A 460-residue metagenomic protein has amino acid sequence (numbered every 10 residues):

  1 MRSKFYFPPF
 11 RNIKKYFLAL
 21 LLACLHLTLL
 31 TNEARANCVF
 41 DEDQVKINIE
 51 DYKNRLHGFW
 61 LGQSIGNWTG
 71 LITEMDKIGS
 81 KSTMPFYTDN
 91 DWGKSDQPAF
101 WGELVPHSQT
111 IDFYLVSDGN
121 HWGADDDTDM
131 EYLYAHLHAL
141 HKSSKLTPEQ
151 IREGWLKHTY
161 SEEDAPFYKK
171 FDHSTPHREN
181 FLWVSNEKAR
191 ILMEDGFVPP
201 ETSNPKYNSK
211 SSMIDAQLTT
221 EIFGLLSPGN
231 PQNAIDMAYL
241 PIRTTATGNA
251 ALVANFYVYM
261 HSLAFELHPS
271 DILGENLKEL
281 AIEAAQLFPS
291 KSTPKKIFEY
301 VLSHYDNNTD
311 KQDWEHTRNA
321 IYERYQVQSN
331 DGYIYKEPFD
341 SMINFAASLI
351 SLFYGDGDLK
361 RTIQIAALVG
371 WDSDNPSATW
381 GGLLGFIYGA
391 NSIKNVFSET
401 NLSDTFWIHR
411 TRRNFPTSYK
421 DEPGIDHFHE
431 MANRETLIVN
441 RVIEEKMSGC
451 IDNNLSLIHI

Functional and structural regions predicted by a protein language model:
M1-I13: N-terminal secretory signal peptides that target proteins for export/translocation
L18-T28: Bacterial N-terminal signal peptides
T31-A36: Boundary at the C-terminal end of the N-terminal hydrophobic targeting segment
I47, S185-M213, T220-P231, Y239-T244 (+1 more regions): Accessory "access/gating" subregions that flank catalytic or transport cores
L61, N120-D126, M130, A135-A254: Active-site cavity-forming subdomains of large catalytic enzyme subunits
I65, T69, D76-W92, A246-N249 (+3 more regions): Catalytic phosphate/nucleotide-handling subdomain of diverse soluble enzymes
L71-L115, T128-M130, P148-K169: Active-site-surrounding "flap" and adjacent substrate/cofactor-binding loops of secreted or lumenal enzymes, prototyped
I458-I460: Conserved small/polar residues in nucleotide/adenosyl-binding loops
